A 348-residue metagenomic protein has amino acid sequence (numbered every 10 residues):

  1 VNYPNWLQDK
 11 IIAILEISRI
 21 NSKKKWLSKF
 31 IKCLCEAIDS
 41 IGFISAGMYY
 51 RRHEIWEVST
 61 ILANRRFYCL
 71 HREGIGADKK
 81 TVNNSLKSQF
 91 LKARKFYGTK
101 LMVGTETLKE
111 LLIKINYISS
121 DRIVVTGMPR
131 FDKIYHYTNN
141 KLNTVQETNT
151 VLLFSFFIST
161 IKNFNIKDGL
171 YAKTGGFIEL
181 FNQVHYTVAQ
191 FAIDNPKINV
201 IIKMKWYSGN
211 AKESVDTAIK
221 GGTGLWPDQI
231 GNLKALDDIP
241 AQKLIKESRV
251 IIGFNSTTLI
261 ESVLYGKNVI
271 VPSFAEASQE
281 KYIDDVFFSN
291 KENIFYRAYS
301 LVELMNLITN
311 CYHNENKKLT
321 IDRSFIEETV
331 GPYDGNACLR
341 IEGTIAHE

Functional and structural regions predicted by a protein language model:
N2-I134, L259: Active-site and donor-binding regions of nucleotide-sugar-utilizing enzymes
I31-K32, A189, Q242: Short hydrophobic/charged patches on amphipathic alpha-helices used for structural packing and interfaces
I41-G42, K100, T150, N199 (+1 more regions): Structural motif
R52-H53, A77-D78, L108-L112, I161 (+2 more regions): Short, charged/polar "capping" segments at the starts of alpha-helices and the immediately preceding loops
S120, V125, T217-L225, T257-Y333: Catalytic binding pocket for nucleotide-activated donors in carbohydrate/polymer assembly enzymes
F131-G224: Conserved catalytic-core segment of nucleotide-activated headgroup transferases in glycan assembly
Y207-I260, Y265: Donor nucleotide-activated moiety binding/catalytic core segment of transferases that use nucleotide-activated donors
Y333-E348: C-terminal alpha-helical cap of glycosyltransferases
